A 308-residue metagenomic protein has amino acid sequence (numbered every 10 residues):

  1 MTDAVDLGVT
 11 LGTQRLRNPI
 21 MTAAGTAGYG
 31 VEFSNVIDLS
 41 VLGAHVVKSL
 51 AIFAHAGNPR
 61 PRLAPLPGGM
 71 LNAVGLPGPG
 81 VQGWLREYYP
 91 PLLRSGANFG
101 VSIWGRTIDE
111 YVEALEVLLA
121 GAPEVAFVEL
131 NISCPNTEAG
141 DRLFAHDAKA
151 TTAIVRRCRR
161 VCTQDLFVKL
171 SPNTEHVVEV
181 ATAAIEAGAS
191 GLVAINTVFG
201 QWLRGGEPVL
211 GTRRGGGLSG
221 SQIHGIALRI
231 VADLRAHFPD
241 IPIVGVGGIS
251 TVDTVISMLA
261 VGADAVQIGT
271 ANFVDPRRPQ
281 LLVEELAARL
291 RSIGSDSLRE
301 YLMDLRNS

Functional and structural regions predicted by a protein language model:
M1-D3, L218-P242, S250-S308: Alpha/beta catalytic cores of nucleotide-metabolism and tRNA/nucleoside-modifying enzymes
M1-F99, W104-G105: N-terminal capping/small domains of soluble enzymes
R15-M21, S95-G100, R160-P172, A236-V246: Short beta-strand/loop segments at the ligand-binding rim of alpha/beta enzyme cores
T22, H45, W84, V101 (+5 more regions): Conserved, mostly hydrophobic/aromatic
A27, S102-G105, L170-H176, I241-D253: Glycine-rich beta-to-alpha transition loops that act as phosphate-gripper elements at the mouths of alpha/beta enzyme
V31-V36, Y111-G121, T174-A187, R235-P239 (+1 more regions): Catalytic cores of alpha/beta
V47-I52, F127, I132-C134, G191-Q201 (+1 more regions): Glycine-rich phosphate-binding active-site loops on the catalytic face of alpha/beta enzymes
M70, C134-K149, V180-I241: Glycine/Thr-rich beta-alpha phosphate-binding loop at enzyme active sites
